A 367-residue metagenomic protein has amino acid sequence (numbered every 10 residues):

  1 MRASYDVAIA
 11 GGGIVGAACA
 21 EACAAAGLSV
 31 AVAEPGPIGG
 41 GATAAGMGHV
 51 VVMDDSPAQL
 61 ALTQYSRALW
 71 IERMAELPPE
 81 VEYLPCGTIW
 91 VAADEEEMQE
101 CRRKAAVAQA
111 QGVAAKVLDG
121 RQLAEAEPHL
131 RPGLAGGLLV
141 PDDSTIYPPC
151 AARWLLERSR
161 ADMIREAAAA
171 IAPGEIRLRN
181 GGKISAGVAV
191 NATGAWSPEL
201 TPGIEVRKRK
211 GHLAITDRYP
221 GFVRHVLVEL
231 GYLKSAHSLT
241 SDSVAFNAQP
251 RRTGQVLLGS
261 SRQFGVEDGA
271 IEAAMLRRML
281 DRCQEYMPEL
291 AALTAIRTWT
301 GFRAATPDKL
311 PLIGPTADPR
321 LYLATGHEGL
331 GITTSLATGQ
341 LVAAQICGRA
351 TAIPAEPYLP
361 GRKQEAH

Functional and structural regions predicted by a protein language model:
A3-Y5, R179-V188: Core beta-strand elements of the Rossmann-like FAD/NAD(P) dinucleotide-binding domain in flavoenzyme oxidoreductases
D6-A31: N-terminal Rossmann-like FAD-binding beta1-loop-alpha1 element of flavoenzymes
V15, I38, W196: Conserved Rossmann-like nucleotide-cofactor binding loop
E21-A22, V50, V81-Y83, A195-A317: Active-site substrate-recognition segment that forms the wall of the catalytic cavity or substrate channel
A25-A44: Glycine-rich FAD pyrophosphate-binding loop
M47-A126, A245, R282-Q284: Dinucleotide-binding Rossmann-like beta1-alpha1 core, especially the glycine-rich loop that anchors the ADP
L138-G174, L178-N180: Helical element adjacent to the flavin cofactor pocket in flavoenzyme catalytic cores
R278, Q284-H367: C-terminal catalytic lobe of FAD-dependent flavoproteins
